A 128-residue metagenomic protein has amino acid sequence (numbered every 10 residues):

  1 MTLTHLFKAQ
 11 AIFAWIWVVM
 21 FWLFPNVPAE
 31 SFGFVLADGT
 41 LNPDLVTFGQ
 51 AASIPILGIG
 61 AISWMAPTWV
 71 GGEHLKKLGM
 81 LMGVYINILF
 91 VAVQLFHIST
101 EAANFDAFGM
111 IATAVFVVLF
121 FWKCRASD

Functional and structural regions predicted by a protein language model:
M1-I16, P43: Cytosolic juxtamembrane helix and N-cap/initiation of the first transmembrane helix
A14-G49, S53: Hydrophobic transmembrane helix segments
I16-W17, D44-T68, M82-L89: Core segments of alpha-helical transmembrane spans in multipass integral membrane proteins
G39, L78, E101-A112: Non-cytosolic membrane-interface motifs at loop->transmembrane helix junctions
T47-A52, D106-A114: Alpha-helical transmembrane segments of polytopic membrane proteins
A61-K77, I98: Juxtamembrane helix-break-helix junctions at the cytosolic face of small multi-pass alpha-helical membrane proteins
K77-Q94, A112-L119: Hydrophobic alpha-helical membrane segments
F90-F108, C124-D128: Membrane-helix boundary connector in multi-pass membrane proteins
